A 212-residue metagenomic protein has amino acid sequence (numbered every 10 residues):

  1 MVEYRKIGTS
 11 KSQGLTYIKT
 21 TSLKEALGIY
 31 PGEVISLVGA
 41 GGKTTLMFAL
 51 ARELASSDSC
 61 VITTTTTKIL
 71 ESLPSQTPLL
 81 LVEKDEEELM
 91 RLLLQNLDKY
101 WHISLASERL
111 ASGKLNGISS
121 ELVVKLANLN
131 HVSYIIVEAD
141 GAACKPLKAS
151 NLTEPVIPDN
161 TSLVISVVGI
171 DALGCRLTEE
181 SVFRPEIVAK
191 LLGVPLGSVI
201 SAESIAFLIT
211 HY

Functional and structural regions predicted by a protein language model:
V2-S10, G14-T21: N-terminal pre-Walker A segment at the start of P-loop NTPase domains
I18, G41-T45, A49, G117-E121 (+2 more regions): Conserved active-site and cofactor/substrate-binding residues in soluble primary-metabolism enzymes
K19-A55: Walker A (P-loop) phosphate-binding motif
L27-Y30, A55, L94-D98, L126-N130 (+1 more regions): Solvent-exposed alpha-helices and their adjacent loops that cap or buttress functional pockets in soluble metabolic
L37, I62-T65, S104-S107, Y134-A139 (+2 more regions): General beta-strand structural signal in soluble alpha/beta enzymes
T44-F48, L73, C144-L147: Short glycine/serine/threonine-rich phosphate/pyrophosphate-binding segments that cradle anionic phosphate groups
A51-S107, G113: N-terminal phosphate/diphosphate-binding loop that engages ATP/GTP or pyrophosphate donors across diverse enzyme folds
V82, S112-E121, K125-L129, D140-Y212: Conserved catalytic-core segment of NTP-binding enzymes
